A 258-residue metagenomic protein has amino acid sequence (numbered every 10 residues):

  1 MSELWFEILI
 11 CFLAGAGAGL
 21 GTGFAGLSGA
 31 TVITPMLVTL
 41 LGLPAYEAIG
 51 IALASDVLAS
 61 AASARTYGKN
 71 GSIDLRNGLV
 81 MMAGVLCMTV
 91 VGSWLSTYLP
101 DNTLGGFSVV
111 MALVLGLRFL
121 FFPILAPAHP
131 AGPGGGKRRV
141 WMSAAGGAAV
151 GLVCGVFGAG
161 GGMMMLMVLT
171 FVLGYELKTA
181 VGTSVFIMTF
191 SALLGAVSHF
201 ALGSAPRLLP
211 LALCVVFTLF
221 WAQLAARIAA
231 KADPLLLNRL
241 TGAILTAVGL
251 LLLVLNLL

Functional and structural regions predicted by a protein language model:
M1-G19, V32-L40, A45, T66-V153 (+3 more regions): Juxtamembrane transmembrane-helix boundary motif
F24-I33, G158-V168: Transmembrane helix boundary and interhelical junction motifs in multipass membrane proteins
L40, E47-T66: Early transmembrane hairpin of solute transport permeases
A45-I49, V181, V185: Small-residue hotspots at the loop-to-helix junctions and early N-terminal turns of transmembrane alpha-helices
A54-A62, C87-M88, F186-L194: Membrane-embedded alpha-helical segments of transport systems, primarily multispan ion/solute transporters
A64, A196-H199: Solvent-exposed, amphipathic alpha-helical segments
L152, V156, T189-V197: Hydrophobic alpha-helical segments of membrane proteins
